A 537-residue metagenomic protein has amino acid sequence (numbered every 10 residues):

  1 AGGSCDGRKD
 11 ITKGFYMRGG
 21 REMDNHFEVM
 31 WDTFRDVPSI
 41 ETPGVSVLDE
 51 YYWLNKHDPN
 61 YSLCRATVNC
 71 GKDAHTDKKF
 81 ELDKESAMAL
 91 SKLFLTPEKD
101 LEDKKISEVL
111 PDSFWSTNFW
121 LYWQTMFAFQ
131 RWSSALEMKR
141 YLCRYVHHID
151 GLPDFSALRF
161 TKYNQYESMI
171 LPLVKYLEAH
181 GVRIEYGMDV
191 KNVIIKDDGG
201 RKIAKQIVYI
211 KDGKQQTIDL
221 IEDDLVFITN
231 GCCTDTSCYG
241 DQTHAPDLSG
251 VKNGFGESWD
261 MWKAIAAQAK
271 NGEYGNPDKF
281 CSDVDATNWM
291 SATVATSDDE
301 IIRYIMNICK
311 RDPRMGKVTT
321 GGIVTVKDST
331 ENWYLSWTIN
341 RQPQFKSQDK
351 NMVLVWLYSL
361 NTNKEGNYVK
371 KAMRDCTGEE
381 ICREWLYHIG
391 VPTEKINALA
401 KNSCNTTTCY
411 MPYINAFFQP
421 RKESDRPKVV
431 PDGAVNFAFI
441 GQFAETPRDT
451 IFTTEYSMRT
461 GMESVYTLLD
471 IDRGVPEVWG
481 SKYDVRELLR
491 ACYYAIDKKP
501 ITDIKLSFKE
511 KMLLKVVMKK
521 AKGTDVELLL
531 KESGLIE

Functional and structural regions predicted by a protein language model:
A1-D10: Glycine-rich FAD pyrophosphate-binding loop
T12-W53: Conserved FAD-binding subdomain of flavin-dependent enzymes
V29-D36, Y122, S168-A179, E380-H388 (+1 more regions): Amphipathic alpha-helical segments that form well-ordered structural scaffolds and often line/cohere around active
S39-H147, R159-F160: Rossmann-like flavin
G44-Y52, Y186, R473-Y483: Short, glycine/acidic-rich hinge or "gate" loops at secondary-structure transitions that mediate conformational
C143-L225, T229-G231, T243-H244, S249-F255 (+1 more regions): Helical element adjacent to the flavin cofactor pocket in flavoenzyme catalytic cores
Y145-T161, D223-L225, N230-G480: C-terminal segments that line or cap access tunnels to active or ligand-binding sites in enzymes and enzyme-associated
T467-D525: Active-site-proximal substrate-binding core of FAD-dependent oxidoreductases
